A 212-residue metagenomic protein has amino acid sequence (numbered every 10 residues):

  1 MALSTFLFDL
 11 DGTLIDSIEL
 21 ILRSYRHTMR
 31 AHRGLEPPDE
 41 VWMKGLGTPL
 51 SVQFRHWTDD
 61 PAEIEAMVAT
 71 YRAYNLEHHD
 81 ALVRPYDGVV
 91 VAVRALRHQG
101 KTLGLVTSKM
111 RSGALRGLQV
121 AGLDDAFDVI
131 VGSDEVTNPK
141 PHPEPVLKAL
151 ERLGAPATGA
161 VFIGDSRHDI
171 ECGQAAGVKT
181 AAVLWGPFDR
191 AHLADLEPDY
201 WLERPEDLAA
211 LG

Functional and structural regions predicted by a protein language model:
M1-S4, R97, R111, L115-G212: Asp-based, Mg2+/Mn2+-dependent phosphohydrolase catalytic module
A2-R94, Q99: N-terminal helical cap/lid subdomain that shapes the substrate entry/recognition surface in HAD-like hydrolases
T13, T107-K109: Conserved phosphate-coupling serine/threonine residues in phosphotransfer and NTP-handling enzymes
P85, V106, N138: Residue-level marker of regulatory loop/turn positions in helix-turn-helix DNA-binding domains and in histidine
